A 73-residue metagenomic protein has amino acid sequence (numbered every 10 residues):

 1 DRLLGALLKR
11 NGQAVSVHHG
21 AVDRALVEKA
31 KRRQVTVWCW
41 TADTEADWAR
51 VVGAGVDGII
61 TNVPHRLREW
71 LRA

Functional and structural regions predicted by a protein language model:
D1-A73: Short loop-to-alpha-helix "cap/lid" segments that border enzyme active sites across diverse enzyme classes
